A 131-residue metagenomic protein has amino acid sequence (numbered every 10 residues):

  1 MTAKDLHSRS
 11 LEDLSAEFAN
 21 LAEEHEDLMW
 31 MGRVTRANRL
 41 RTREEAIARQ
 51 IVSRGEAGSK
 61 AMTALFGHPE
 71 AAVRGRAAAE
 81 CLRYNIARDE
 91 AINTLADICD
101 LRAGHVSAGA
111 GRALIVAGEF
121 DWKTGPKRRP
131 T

Functional and structural regions predicted by a protein language model:
L6, E12-S15, G55-L65, A87-C99 (+1 more regions): Amphipathic alpha-helical scaffolding segments comprising HEAT/armadillo-like alpha-solenoid repeats
L11-L28, I47: Non-transmembrane amphipathic alpha-helical segments
A22-T42: HEAT-repeat alpha-solenoid elements in large eukaryotic scaffold proteins
A37, R41-E44, R74, S107: Residue-level detector of extended alpha-helical repeat arrays and alpha-solenoid scaffolds
I47, R54, E80, Y84 (+2 more regions): TPR/TPR-like alpha-solenoid repeats
P69-E70, R102-A103: Short inter-helical turns and helix N-cap capping residues of alpha-solenoid HEAT/ARM repeat scaffolds
A77-A79, G111: Hydrophobic core positions within HEAT/HEAT-like alpha-solenoid repeats
A103-T131: Eukaryotic acidic, Ser/Thr-rich intrinsically disordered low-complexity regions
